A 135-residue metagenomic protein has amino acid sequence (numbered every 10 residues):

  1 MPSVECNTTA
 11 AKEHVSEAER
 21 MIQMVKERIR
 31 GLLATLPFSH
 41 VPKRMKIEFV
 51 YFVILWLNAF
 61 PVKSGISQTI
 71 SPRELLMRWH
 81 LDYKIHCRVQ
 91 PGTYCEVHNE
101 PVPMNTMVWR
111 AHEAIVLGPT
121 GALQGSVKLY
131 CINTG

Functional and structural regions predicted by a protein language model:
M1-G135: Nucleic-acid-interacting cores, centered on viral/eukaryotic replication and modification enzymes
